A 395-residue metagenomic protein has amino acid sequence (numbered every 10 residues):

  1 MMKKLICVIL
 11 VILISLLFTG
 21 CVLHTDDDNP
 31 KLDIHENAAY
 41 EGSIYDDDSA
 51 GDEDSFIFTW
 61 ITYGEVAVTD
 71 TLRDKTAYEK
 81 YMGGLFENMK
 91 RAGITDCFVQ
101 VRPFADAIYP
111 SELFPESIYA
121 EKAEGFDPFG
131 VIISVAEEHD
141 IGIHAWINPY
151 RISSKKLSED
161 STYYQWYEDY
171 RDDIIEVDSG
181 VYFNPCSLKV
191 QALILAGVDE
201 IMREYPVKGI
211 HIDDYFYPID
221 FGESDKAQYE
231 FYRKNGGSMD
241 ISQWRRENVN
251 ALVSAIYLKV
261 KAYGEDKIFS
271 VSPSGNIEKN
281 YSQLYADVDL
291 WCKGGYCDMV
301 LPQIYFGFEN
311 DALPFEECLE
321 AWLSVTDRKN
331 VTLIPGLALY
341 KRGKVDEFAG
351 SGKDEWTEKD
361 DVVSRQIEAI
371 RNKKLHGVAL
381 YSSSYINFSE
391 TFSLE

Functional and structural regions predicted by a protein language model:
G42-Y45, F129, S254, G275-L290 (+2 more regions): Alpha-helical scaffolding within the catalytic cores of extracellular/periplasmic polymer-degrading hydrolases
A50-E79, H144-A145, Y150-E200, E204 (+1 more regions): Active-site-adjacent "subsite" loops/lids of carbohydrate-active enzymes
A67, Y78, G130, D169-Y296 (+1 more regions): Polysaccharide-binding and catalytic clefts of secreted carbohydrate-active enzymes
T71-K90, V190-I201, K279-G294, F315 (+1 more regions): Short, acidic/polar
K80-A107, Y205-G209, C297-M299, K373-G377: Catalytic domains of carbohydrate-active enzymes, especially glycoside hydrolases
F86, P103-N148, G236, D240-Y263 (+1 more regions): Aromatic-lined substrate-binding rim segments of carbohydrate-active enzymes
Y109-E121, R151-V177, D214-G237, S351-E355: Aromatic- and acidic-residue-enriched segments that line the glycan-binding/catalytic groove of carbohydrate-active
Y296-P314, A321-E395: Substrate-binding cleft of secreted/luminal carbohydrate-active enzymes
